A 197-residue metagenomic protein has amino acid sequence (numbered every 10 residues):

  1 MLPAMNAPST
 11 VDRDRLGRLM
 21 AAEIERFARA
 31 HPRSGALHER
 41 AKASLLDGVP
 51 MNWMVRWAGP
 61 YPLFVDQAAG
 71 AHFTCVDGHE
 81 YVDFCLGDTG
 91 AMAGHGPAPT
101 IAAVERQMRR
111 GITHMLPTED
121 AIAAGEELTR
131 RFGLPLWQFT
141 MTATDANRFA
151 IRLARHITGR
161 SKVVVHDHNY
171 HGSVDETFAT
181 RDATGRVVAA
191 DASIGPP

Functional and structural regions predicted by a protein language model:
M1-G133: N-terminal glycine-rich, Lys/His-bearing helix-loop that initiates the first secondary-structure elements of many
A123-P197: PLP-dependent aspartate aminotransferase-fold enzymes
